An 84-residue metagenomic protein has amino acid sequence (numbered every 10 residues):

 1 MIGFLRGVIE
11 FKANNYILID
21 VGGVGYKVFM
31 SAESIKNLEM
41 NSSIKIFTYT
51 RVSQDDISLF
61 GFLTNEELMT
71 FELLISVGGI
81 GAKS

Functional and structural regions predicted by a protein language model:
I2-R6, E10-S84: Long, highly charged, low-complexity intrinsically disordered interaction regions that mediate electrostatic DNA/RNA
